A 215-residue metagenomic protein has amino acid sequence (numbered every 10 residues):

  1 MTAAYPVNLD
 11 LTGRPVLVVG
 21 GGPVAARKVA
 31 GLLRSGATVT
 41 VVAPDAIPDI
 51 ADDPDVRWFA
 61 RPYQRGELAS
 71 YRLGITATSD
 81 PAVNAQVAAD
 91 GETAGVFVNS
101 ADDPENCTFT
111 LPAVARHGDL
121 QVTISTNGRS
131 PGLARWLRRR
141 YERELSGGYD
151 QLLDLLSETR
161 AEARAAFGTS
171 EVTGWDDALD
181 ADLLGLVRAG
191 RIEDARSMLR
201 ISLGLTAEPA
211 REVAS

Functional and structural regions predicted by a protein language model:
M1-D45, I50-D53, W58-R61: Hydrophobic, well-ordered beta-alpha structural blocks that scaffold small-molecule cofactor pockets
P15, R72-L73: Structural motif
P23-V24, P81-A82, G128: Residue-level detector of alpha-helix initiation sites
P62-S70: Short amphipathic alpha-helix with an adjacent loop that forms part of the alpha/beta core around
L73-S79, N84-L111: ADP-ribose/adenylate-binding Rossmann-like module
S100-D150: E1/E1-like adenylate-forming module used to activate ubiquitin-like modifiers and sulfur-carrier proteins
G128-S215: An accessory alpha-helical subdomain
